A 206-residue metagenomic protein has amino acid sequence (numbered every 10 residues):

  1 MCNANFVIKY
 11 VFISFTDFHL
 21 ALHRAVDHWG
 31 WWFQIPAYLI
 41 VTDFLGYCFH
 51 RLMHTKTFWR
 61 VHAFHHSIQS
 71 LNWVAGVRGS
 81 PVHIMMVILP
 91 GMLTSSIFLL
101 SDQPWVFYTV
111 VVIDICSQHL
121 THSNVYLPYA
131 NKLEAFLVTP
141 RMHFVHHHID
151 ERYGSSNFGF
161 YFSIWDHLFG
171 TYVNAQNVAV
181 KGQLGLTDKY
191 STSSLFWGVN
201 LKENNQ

Functional and structural regions predicted by a protein language model:
M1-K9, R24, H28-Q183: Membrane-embedded catalytic scaffold of the fatty acid hydroxylase/desaturase
I13-V26: Membrane-interface helix termini and inter-helical loops of multi-pass transporters
A179-Q206: A membrane-cytosol interface segment of integral membrane proteins
